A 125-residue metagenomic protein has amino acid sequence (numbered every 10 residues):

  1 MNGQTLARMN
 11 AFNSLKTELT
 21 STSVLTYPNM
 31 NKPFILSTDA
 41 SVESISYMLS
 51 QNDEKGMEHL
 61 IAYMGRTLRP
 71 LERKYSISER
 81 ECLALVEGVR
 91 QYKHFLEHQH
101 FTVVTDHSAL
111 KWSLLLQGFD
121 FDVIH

Functional and structural regions predicted by a protein language model:
M1-P33, A109: C-terminal reverse transcriptase regions that engage the nucleic-acid substrate
T20-L25, R69, Q91-H94: Conserved helix-loop functional segments at active or binding sites
K32-A40: Two-metal-ion RNase H-like nuclease active-site motif
S41-V42, V123: Amphipathic alpha-helical blocks
V42-Q51: Acidic, metal-ligating active-site segments
N52, V86-H125: RNase H catalytic domain
K55-L83, H107-K111: A short, polar/acidic, helix/strand-boundary loop motif
